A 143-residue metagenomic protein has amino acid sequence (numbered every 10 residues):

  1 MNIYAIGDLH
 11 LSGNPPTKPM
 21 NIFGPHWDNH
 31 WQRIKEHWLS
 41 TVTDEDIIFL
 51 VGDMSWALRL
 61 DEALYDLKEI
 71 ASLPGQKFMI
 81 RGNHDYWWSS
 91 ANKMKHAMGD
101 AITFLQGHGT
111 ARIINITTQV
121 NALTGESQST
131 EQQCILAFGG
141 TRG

Functional and structural regions predicted by a protein language model:
N2, P15-I114: Core catalytic region of metal-dependent phosphoesterases/phosphodiesterases, especially metallo-beta-lactamase-like
I3-A5, F49, V120, F138: Structural motif
I6-D8, L64, Q133: Generic N-terminal initiation segments characterized by hydrophobic and/or small/turn-forming residues
G7-H10, G52-S55, N83-D85, H108-G109 (+2 more regions): Active-site metal-binding loops of divalent metal-dependent hydrolases
D8, I113-I116: Residue-level detection of beta-strand-connecting loop/turn positions
L11-R33, T117-G143: Active-site-proximal loop/helix segment associated with metal-binding centers of metalloenzymes
